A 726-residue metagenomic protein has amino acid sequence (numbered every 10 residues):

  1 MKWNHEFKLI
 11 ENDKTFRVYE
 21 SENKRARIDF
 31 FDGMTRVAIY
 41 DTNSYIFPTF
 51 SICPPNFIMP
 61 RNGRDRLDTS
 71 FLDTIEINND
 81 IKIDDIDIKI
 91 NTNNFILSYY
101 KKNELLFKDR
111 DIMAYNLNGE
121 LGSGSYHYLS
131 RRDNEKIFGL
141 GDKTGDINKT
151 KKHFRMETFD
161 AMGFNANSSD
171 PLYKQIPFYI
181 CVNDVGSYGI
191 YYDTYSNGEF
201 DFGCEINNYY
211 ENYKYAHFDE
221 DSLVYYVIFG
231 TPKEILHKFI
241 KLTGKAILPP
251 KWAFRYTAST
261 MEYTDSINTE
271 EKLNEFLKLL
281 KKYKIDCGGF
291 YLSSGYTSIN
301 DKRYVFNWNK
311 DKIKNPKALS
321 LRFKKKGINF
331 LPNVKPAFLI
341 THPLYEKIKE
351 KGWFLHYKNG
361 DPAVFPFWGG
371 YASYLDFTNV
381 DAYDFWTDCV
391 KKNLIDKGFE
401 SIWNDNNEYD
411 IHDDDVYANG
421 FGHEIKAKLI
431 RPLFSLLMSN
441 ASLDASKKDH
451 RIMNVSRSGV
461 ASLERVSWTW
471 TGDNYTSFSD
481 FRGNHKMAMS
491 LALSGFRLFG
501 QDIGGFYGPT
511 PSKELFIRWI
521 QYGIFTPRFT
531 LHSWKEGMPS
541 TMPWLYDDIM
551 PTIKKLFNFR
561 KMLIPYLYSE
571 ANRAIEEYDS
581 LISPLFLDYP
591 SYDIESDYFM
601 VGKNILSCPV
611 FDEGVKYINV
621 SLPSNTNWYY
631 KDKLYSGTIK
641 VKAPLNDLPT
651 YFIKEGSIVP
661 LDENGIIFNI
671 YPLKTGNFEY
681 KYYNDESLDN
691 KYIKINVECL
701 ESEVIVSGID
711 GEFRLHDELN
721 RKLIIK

Functional and structural regions predicted by a protein language model:
M1-A253, T257-M261, N268-K278, N309 (+6 more regions): N-terminal accessory segment at the very beginning of proteins
K24-A26, F164-N167, Q175-P177, T243-G244 (+10 more regions): Generic recognition of flexible, low-complexity loop/linker segments
R25-R27, M34-R36, D87, I96 (+22 more regions): Beta-sheet entry/capping signal
G33, Y40-T42, I86, N93-F95 (+19 more regions): An acidic- and aromatic-residue-enriched active-site/binding cleft used to recognize and process polar
P54-D68, D109, N118, G289-I553 (+2 more regions): Aromatic- and carboxylate-enriched substrate-binding clefts and catalytic-loop regions of carbohydrate-active enzymes
K174, K272-G295: Catalytic domains of carbohydrate-active enzymes, especially glycoside hydrolases
L443-I452, G459-W470, L491-Q501, G508-E703 (+2 more regions): Catalytic core of carbohydrate-active enzymes
